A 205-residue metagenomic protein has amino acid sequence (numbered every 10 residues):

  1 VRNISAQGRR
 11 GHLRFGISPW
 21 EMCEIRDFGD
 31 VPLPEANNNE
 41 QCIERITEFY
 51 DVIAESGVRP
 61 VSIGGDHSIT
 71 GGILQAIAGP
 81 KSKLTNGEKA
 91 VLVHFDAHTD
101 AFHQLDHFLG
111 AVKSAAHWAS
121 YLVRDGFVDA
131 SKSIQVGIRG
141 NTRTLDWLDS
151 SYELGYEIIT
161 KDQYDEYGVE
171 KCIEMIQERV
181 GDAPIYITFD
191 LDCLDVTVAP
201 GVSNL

Functional and structural regions predicted by a protein language model:
R2-L205: Conserved alpha-helical scaffold segments that buttress catalytic/binding sites
